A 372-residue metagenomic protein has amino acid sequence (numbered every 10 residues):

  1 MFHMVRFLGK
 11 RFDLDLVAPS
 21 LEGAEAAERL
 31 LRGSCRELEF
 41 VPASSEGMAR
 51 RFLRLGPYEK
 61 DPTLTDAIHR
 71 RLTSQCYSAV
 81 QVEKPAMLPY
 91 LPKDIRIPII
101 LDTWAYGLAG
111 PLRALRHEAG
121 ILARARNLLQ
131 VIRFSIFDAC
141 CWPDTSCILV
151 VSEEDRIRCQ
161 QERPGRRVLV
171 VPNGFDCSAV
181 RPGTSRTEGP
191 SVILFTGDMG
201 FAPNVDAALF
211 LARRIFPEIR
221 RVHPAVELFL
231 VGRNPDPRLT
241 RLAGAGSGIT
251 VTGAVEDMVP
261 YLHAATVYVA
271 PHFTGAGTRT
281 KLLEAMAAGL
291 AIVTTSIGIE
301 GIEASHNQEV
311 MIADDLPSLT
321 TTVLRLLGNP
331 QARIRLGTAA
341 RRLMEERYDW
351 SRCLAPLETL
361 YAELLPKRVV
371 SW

Functional and structural regions predicted by a protein language model:
M1-E39, T73-Q75: N-terminal subdomain of nucleotide-sugar transferases
H3-M4, D66-R70, G107, R124-I148: Membrane-proximal helix-turn-helix segments that form the acceptor-binding/catalytic region of lipid-linked
S44-R54, I99-I136, D198: Acceptor-binding helix/loop patch of EC 2.4 sugar-transfer enzymes, predominantly nucleotide-sugar-dependent
S146, G248, P260-G277, A288-A291: Acidic donor-binding loop of glycosyltransferase active sites
P172-A264: Conserved catalytic-core segment of nucleotide-activated headgroup transferases in glycan assembly
K281-E284, A291-T295: Short hydrophobic beta-strand element within catalytic cores of glycosyltransferases and related nucleotide-activated
V310-P317, R325-Q331: Conserved acidic donor-binding segment of nucleotide-sugar-dependent glycosyltransferases
R325, A332-R347, C353-T359: A short, well-ordered alpha-helix in the C-terminal region of glycosyltransferases
